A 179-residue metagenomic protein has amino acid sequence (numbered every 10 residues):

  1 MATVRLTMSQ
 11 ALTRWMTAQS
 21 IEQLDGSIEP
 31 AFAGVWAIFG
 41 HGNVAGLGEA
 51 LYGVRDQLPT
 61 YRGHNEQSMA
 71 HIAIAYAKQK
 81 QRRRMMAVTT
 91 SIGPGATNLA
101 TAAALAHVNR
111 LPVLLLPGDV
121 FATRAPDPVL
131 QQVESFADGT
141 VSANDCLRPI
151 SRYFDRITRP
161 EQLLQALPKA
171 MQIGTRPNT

Functional and structural regions predicted by a protein language model:
A2-T179: N-terminal alpha/beta PP-like core and its mobile active-site loop of ThDP/TPP-dependent enzymes
